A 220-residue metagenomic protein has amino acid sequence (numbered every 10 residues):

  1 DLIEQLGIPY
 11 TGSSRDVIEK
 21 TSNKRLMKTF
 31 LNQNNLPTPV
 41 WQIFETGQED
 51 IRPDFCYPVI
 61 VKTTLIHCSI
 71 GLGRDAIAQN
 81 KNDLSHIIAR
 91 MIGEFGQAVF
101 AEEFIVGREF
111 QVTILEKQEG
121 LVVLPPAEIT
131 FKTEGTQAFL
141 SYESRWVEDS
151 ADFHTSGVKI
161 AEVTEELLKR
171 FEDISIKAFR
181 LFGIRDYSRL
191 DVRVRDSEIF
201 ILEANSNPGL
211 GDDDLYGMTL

Functional and structural regions predicted by a protein language model:
D1-E4: N-terminal glycine-rich "phosphate-gripper" loop used for MgATP/nucleotide binding and carboxylate activation
G7-P9, E119-G120: Glycine-enriched alpha-helix->loop->beta-strand junction motifs that scaffold or abut catalytic
P9-S14, L202-E203: Short beta-strands and strand-loop turn motifs
S14-I18, E128-T130: Short, acidic/turn-prone active-site loops that include or flank metal/cofactor- and phosphate-binding residues
I18-R108, Q118-E119: Active-site nucleotide/adenylate-binding loops and adjacent lid/helix of ATP-dependent enzymes
N32-N35, E162-L220: ATP-dependent carboxylate activation and anion-phosphoryl transfer catalytic cores that bind Mg-ATP to form
V59, T63, E116, E128 (+1 more regions): Short beta-strand elements
K81-D173, V194-F200: Phosphate-binding site of ATP-dependent enzymes
